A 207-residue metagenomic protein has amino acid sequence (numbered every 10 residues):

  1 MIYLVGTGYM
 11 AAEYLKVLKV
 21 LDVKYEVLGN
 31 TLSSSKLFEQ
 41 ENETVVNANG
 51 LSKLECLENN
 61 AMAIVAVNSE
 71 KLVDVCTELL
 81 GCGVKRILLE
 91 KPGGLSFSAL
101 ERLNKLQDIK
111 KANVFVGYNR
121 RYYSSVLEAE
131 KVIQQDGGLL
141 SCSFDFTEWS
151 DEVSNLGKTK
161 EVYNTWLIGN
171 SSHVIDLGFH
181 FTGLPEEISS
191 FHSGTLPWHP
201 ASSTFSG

Functional and structural regions predicted by a protein language model:
M1-N42: N-terminal Rossmann-like dinucleotide-binding module
T7-M10, N68-K71, G93-G94, R120-Y122: Short beta->alpha connector loops
E13, M62, D74, E78 (+4 more regions): Alpha-helical elements of Rossmann-like donor-binding domains used by nucleotide-donor carbohydrate transfer enzymes
V23, C82-R86, K110-N113: A short helix->loop->beta-strand "cap" motif at the edges of active sites that frequently abuts
E41-K105: Beta-loop-alpha module in the N-terminal Rossmann-like domain of NAD(P)-dependent dehydrogenases, especially those
L54-L57, G94-N155: A contiguous active-site-proximal alpha/beta segment in oxidoreductase catalytic domains
S154-G207: Rossmann-like dinucleotide-binding domain that binds NAD(P)(H)
